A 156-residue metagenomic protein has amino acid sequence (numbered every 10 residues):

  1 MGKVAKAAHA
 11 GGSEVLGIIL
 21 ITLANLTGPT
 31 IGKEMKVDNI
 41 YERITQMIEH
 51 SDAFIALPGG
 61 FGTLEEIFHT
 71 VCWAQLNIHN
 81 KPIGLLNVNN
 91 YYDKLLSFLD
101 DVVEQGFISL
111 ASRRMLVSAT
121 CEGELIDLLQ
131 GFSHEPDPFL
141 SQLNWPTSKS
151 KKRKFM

Functional and structural regions predicted by a protein language model:
M1-K3, G62-H69: Short glycine/serine/threonine-rich phosphate/pyrophosphate-binding segments that cradle anionic phosphate groups
M1-S51, V88-G123, L128, S133-M156: A cross-family phosphate/adenosyl-ligand binding-site feature
H9-S13, C72-N77: A glycine- and small-aliphatic-rich helix-loop capping segment at beta-alpha/alpha-beta transitions that lines
E14, K81-P82: Proline-centered loop/turn at the N-terminus of a beta-strand
F54-L64: Short, glycine-rich nucleotide/cofactor-binding loops
A56, G84-L85: Short catalytic-loop micro-motif centered on adjacent basic/acidic residues
H69-C72, N87: Hydrophobic alpha-helical segments of small multi-pass membrane proteins
W73-K81, F107-S109: Arginine/glycine-rich "motif VI" loop of SF2 helicases in the C-terminal RecA-like domain
